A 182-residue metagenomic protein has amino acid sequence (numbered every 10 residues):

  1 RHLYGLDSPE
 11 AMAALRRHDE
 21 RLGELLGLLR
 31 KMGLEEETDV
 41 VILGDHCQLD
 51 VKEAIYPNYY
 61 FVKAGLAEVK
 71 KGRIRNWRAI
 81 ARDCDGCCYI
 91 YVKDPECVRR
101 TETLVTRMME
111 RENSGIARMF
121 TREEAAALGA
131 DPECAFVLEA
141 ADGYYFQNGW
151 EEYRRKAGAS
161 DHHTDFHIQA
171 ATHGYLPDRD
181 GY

Functional and structural regions predicted by a protein language model:
R1-L3, C84-Y89, Y182: Glycine-rich, often proline-containing surface loops adjacent to acidic residues and nearby aromatics that form
R1-T38: A long, amphipathic alpha-helix that forms part of the scaffold/cap immediately adjacent to metal-dependent active
L3, N58-Y59, G174, G181: Intrinsically disordered, low-complexity N-terminal regions enriched in serine/proline/glycine with scattered basic
G5-L6, V92, A130, P177-D178: Generic structural "secondary-structure junction" signal
E10, K156-A159, G181: A generic structural signal for solvent-exposed, polar alpha-helical segments
E24-I168: Secreted, luminal/periplasmic, and some membrane-associated catalytic domains that remodel anionic oxygen-ester
H163, Q169-Y182: Short, intrinsically disordered, charge-balanced linker/junction segments flanking boundaries in proteins
